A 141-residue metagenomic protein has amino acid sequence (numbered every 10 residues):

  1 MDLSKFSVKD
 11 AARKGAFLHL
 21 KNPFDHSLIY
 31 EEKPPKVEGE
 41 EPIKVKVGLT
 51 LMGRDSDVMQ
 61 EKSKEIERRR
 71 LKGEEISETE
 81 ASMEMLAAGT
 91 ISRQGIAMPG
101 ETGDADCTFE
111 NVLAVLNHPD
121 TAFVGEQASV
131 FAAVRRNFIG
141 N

Functional and structural regions predicted by a protein language model:
M1, L18, H26, V47-L49: Intrinsic-disorder/low-complexity peptide segments enriched for small residues
M1-G15: Short, intrinsically disordered N-terminal pre-domain segments
S4, F24-L28, T108, I139: Intrinsic disorder/low-complexity detector
S4, H19, M98-G100: Generic secretory/membrane-interface signal
K9, K21, G48-M52: A structural detector for beta-sheet-dominated domains
L18-E41: A short, compositionally biased N-terminal segment around positions ~18-40 that is enriched in charged/polar residues
P34-N141: Short, surface-exposed, charged amphipathic helix/loop patches that serve as local interaction elements
